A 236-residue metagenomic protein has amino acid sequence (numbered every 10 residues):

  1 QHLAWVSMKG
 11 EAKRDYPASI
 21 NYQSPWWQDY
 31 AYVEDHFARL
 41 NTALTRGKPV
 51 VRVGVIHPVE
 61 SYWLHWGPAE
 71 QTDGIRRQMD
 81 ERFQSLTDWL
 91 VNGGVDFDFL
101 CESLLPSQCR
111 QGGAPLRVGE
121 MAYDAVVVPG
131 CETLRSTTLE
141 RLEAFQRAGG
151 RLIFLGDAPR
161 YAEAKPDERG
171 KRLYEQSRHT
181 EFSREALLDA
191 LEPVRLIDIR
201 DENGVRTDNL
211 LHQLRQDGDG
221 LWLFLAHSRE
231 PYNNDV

Functional and structural regions predicted by a protein language model:
Q1-V236: Carbohydrate-binding surfaces of carbohydrate-active enzymes
